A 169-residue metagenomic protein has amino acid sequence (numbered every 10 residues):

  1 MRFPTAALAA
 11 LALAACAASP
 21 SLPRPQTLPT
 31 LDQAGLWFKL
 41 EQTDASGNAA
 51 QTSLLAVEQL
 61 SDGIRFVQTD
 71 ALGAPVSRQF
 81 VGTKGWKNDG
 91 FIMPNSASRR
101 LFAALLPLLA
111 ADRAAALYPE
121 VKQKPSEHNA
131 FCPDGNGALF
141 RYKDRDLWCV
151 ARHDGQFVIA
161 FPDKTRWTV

Functional and structural regions predicted by a protein language model:
M1-A7: Bacterial N-terminal signal peptides that target proteins for export
A12-A15: C-terminal motif of bacterial Sec signal peptides marking the signal peptidase cleavage site
A17-S21, L40-N48, A74, R78 (+2 more regions): Mature, soluble, non-transmembrane domains
S21-T30: Short, low-complexity, disordered segments immediately C-terminal to signal peptides in bacterial exported proteins
Q33-T69: Post-signal-peptide N-terminal segment of Sec-exported extracytoplasmic proteins
S53-E58, R78-Q79, V169: Hydrophobic/aromatic beta-strand elements that line small-molecule binding cavities or substrate pockets in beta-rich
G63-V67, G85-K87, V158: General beta-strand recognition
